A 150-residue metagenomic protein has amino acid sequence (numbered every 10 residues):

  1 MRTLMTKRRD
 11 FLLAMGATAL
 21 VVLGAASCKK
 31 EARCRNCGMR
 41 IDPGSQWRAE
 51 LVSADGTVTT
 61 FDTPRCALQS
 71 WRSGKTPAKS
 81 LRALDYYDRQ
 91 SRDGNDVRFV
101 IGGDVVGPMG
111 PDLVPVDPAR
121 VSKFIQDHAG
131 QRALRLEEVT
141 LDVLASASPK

Functional and structural regions predicted by a protein language model:
R2, A14, C28-T60, P64-K150: Intrinsically disordered, low-complexity linkers and terminal regions that flank or interleave Cys/His-based
R2-T18: N-terminal secretory signal peptides and thylakoid transit peptides that target proteins across membranes
V21: Short, well-structured active-site flanking segments
